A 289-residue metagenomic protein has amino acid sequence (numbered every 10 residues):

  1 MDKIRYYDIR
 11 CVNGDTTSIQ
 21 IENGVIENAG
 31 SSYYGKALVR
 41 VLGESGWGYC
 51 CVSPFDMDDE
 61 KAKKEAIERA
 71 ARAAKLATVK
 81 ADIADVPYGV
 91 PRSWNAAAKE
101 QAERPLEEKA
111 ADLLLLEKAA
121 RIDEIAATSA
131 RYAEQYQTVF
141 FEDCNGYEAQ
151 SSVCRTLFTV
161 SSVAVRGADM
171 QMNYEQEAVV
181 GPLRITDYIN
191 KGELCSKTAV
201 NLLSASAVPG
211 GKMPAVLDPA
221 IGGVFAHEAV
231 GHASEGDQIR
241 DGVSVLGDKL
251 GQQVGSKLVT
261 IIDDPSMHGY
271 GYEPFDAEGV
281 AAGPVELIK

Functional and structural regions predicted by a protein language model:
M1-E273, V280-A281: Active-site bordering "gate/hinge" segments that shape substrate access to catalytic or cofactor-binding pockets
A277-K289: Long, well-ordered mid-to-C-terminal structural blocks that present hydrophobic/aromatic surfaces
